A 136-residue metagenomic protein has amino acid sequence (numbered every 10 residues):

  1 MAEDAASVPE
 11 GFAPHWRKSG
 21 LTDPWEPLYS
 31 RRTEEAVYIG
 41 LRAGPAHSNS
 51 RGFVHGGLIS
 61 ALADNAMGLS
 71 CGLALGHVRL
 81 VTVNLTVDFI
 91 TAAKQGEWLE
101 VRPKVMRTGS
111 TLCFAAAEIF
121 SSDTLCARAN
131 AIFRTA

Functional and structural regions predicted by a protein language model:
M1-A136: Terminal targeting signals and extreme-terminal segments of soluble enzymes
